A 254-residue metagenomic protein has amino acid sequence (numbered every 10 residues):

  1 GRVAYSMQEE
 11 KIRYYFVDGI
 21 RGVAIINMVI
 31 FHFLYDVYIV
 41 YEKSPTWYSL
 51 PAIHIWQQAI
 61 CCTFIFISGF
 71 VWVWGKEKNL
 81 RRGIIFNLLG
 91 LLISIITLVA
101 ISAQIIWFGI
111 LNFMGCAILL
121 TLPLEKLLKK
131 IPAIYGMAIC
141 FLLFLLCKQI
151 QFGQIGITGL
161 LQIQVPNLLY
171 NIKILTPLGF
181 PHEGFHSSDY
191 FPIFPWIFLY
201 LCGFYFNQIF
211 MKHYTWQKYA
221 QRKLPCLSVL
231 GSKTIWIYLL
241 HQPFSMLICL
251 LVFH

Functional and structural regions predicted by a protein language model:
G1-H254: Alpha-helical transmembrane segments and their immediate juxtamembrane cytosolic regions
